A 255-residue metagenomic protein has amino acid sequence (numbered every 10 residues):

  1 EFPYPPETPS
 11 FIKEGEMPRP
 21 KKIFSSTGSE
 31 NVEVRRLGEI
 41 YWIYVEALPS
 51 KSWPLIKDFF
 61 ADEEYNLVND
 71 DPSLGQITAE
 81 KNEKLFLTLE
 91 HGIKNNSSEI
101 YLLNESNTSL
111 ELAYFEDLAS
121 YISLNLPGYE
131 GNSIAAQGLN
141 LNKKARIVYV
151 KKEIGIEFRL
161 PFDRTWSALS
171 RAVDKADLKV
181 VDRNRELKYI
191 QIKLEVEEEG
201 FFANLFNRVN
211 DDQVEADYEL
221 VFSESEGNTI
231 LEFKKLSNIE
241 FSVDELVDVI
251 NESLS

Functional and structural regions predicted by a protein language model:
E1-S255: Ser/Thr-rich, low-complexity intrinsically disordered terminal regions
